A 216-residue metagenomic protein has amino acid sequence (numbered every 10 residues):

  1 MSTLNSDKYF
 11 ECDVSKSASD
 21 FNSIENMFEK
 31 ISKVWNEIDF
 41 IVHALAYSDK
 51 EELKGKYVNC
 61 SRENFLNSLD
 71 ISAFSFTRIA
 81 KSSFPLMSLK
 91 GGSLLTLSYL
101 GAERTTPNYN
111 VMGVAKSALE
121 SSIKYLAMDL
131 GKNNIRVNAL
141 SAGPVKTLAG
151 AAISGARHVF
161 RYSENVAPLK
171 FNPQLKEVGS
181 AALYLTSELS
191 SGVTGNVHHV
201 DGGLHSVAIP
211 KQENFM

Functional and structural regions predicted by a protein language model:
T3, K132, A139-A167, V207-M216: A glycine/serine/threonine-rich, flexible loop-to-helix segment that serves as the NAD(P) cofactor-binding "lid"
F10-V34, F40-L66, P85, N108-V111 (+2 more regions): Conserved mid-core segment of classical short-chain dehydrogenase/reductases
F28, A80, M87, I123-K124 (+2 more regions): Short-chain dehydrogenase/reductase
N36, F171-V200, H205-S206: C-terminal substrate-recognition "lid" of short-chain dehydrogenase/reductases
V42, L95, H199: N-terminal Rossmann-like NAD(P) cofactor-binding module of classical short-chain dehydrogenase/reductase
A46-F84, L89-K132, P144-K146, L204: Catalytic loop of short-chain dehydrogenase/reductase
G131, R136, V193-G195: Short, small/polar-rich loop/turn modules that mediate ligand/substrate recognition or access, typified
R136-K146, T186, H199-D201: Conserved SDR Rossmann-fold cofactor-binding beta-strand/turn motif
